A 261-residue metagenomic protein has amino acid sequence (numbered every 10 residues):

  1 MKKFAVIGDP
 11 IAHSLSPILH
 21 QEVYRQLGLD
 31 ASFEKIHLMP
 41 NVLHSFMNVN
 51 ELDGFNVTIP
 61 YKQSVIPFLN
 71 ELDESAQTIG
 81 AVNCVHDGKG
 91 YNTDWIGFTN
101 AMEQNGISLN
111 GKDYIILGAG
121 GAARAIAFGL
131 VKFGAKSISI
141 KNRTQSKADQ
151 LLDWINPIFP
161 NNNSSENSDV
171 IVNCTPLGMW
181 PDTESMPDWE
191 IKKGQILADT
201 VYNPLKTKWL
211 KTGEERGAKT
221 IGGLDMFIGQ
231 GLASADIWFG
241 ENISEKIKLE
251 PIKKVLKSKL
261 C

Functional and structural regions predicted by a protein language model:
K2-N105: Phosphate/diphosphate ligand-binding glycine-rich loop within oxidoreductases
G8, N92-W95, I107, G111-A135 (+1 more regions): Glycine-rich adenosine-cofactor-binding loop
V57-I66, G120-A122, P176-M179, N203: Short glycine-rich anion-binding loops that position phosphate/pyrophosphate groups of nucleotides and phosphorylated
Q104-S108, W189-E190: Glycine-rich helix-loop-beta junction characteristic of Rossmann-like nucleotide cofactor-binding loops
K132-S137, E215-K219: Conserved S-adenosyl-L-methionine
F133-W154: NAD(P)-binding Rossmann-fold cofactor-contacting core
N156-I221, D225: Rossmann-like adenosine-cofactor binding region
T200-C261: Adenosine-phosphate binding glycine-rich loop
